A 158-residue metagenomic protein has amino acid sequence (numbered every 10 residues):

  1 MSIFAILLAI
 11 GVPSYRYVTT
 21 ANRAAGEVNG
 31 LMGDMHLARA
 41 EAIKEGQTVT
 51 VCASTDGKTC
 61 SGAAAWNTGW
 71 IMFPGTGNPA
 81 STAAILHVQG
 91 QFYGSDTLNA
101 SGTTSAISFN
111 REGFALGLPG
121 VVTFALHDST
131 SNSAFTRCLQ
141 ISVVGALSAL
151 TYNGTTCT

Functional and structural regions predicted by a protein language model:
M1-S2: N-terminal signal-anchor/signal peptide hydrophobic helix marking the start of the first transmembrane segment
I6, I10-A40, K44, T48-T158: N-terminal helix-rich module
